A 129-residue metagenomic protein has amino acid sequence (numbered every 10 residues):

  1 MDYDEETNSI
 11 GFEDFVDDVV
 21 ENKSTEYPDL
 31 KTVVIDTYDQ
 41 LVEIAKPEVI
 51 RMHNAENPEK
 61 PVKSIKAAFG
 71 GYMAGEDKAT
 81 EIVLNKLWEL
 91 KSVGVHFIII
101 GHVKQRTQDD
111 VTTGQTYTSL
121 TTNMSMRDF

Functional and structural regions predicted by a protein language model:
M1-T32: Basic, amphipathic N-terminal segments that precede the first structured/catalytic domain
I10-D18, M73-L84, S119-F129: Well-ordered, non-membrane alpha-helical segments in soluble/globular domains
Y27-T32, V93-I99: Loop/turn-to-beta-strand initiation segments
T37: Walker B catalytic acidic pair
L41-V42: Catalytic P-loop NTPase motifs of RecA-like helicase/translocase cores
A45-K78: A solvent-exposed, charged loop/short amphipathic helix patch at secondary-structure junctions
I82-V93: Catalytic-core regions built around general acid/base machinery
H96-F129: Phosphate-binding/switch region of NTP-binding enzymes
